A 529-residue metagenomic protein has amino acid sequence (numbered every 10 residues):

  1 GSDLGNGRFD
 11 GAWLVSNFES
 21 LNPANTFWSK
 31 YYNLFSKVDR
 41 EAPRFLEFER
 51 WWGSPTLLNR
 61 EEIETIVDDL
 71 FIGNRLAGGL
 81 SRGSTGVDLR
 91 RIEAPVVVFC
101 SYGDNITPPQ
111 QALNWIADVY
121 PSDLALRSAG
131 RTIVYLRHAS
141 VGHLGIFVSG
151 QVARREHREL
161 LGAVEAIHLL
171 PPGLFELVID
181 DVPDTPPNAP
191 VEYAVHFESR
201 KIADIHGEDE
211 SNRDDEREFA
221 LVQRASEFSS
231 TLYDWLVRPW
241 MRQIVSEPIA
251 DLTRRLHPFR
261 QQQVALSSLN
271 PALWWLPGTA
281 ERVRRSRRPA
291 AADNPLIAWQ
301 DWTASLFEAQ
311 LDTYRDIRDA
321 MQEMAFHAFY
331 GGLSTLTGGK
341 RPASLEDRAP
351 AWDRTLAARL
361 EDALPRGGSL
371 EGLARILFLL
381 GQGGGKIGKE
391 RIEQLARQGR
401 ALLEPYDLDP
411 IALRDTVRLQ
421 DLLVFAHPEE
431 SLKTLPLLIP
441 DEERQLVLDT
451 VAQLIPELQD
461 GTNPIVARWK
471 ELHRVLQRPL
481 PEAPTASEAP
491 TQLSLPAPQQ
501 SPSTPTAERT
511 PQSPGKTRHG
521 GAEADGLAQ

Functional and structural regions predicted by a protein language model:
G1-E61, N188-R287: Alpha/beta-hydrolase-fold enzymes
G1-L21, A125-R127, R131-S140, L144-V164 (+7 more regions): A catalytic-pocket lid/entrance helix-loop region that shapes and gates access to the active site across common
W52-V87: Mobile cap/lid helix-loop segments that gate and shape the active-site cleft of serine hydrolases
R91-V96, R131-T132: Short, proline-enriched alpha-helix->beta-strand connector loops that line the catalytic pocket of alpha/beta-hydrolase
V98-C100, D104: Short beta-strand/loop motif that positions the catalytic acidic residue of the alpha/beta-hydrolase fold
I106-Q111: Conserved alpha/beta-hydrolase "acid-adjacent" motif
A129-R217: Catalytic active-site module of serine/aspartate enzymes centered on a nucleophile-bearing elbow/loop
G338-Q529: Small-residue-enriched hydrophobic alpha-helices in membranes
